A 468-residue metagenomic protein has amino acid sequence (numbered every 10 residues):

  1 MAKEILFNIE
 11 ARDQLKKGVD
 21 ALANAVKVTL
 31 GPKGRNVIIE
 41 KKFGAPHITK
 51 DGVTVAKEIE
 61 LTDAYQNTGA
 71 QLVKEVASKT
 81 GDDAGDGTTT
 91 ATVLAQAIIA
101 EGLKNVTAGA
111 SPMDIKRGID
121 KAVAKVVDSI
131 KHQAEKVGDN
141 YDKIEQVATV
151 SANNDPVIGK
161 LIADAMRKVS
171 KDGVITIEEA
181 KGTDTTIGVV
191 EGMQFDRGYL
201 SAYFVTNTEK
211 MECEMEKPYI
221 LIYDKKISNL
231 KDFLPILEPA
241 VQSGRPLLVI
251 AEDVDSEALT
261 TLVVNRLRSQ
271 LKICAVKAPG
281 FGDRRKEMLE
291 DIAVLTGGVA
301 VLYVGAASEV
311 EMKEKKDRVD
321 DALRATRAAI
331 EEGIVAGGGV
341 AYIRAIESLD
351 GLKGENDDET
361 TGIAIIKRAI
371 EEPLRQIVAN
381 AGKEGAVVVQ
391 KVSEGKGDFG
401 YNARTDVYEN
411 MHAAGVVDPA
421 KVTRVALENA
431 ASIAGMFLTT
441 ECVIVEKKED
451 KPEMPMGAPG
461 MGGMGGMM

Functional and structural regions predicted by a protein language model:
M1-F43, M461-M468: N-terminal, positively charged regions that mediate nucleic acid binding
F7, E60, Q66-N67, V299-M468: Extended, low-charge hydrophobic alpha-helical regions
N8, R12, K16-A23, Q66 (+19 more regions): Amphipathic alpha-helical transducer elements in NTP-driven molecular machines
L15, G31, G85, G109 (+8 more regions): Residue-level signature of catalytic and energy-coupling elements of molecular machines, predominantly ATP/GTP-dependent
V26-N36, T80-A95, N154-E179, E331-A345 (+2 more regions): Conserved phosphate/anionic-ligand binding catalytic regions in large, soluble enzymes, centered on
K41-G44, V53, E60, A95-I99 (+16 more regions): Short, ordered loop/turn segments at secondary-structure junctions
A45-G81, L200-M211, P218, I222-P235: Glycine-rich oxoanion-binding loops at beta->alpha junctions
V127-E332, A336, K448-P455, G460-G463: Long, structured protein-protein interaction/assembly regions in large complexes
